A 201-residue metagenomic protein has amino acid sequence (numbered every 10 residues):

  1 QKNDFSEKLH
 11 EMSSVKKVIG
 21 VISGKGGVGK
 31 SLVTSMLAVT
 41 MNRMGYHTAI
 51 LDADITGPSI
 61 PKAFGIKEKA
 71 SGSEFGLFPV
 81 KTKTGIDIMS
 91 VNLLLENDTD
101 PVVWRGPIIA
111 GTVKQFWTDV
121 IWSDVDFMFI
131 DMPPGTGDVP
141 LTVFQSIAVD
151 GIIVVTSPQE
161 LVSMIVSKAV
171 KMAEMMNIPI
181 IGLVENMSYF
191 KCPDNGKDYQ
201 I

Functional and structural regions predicted by a protein language model:
Q1-G24: Extreme N-terminal, non-catalytic leader segments that precede Walker-type/kinase nucleotide-binding cores
M12, G57, G106-K114, G137 (+2 more regions): Amphipathic alpha-helical transducer elements in NTP-driven molecular machines
V15, G26, D52, I60 (+5 more regions): Residue-level signature of catalytic and energy-coupling elements of molecular machines, predominantly ATP/GTP-dependent
V18-I55, V170: Walker A/P-loop phosphate-binding motif and the immediately C-terminal alpha-helix
V28-M36, P58-P61, M132-P140, V162-I165: Short glycine/serine/threonine-rich phosphate/pyrophosphate-binding segments that cradle anionic phosphate groups
H47-D98, V103, A110, W117: Phosphate-binding loop that captures ATP/GTP phosphates
L95-V143: Phosphate-binding/switch loop-helix module in NTP-utilizing enzymes
D126-F127, P133-I201: Conserved catalytic-core segment of NTP-binding enzymes
